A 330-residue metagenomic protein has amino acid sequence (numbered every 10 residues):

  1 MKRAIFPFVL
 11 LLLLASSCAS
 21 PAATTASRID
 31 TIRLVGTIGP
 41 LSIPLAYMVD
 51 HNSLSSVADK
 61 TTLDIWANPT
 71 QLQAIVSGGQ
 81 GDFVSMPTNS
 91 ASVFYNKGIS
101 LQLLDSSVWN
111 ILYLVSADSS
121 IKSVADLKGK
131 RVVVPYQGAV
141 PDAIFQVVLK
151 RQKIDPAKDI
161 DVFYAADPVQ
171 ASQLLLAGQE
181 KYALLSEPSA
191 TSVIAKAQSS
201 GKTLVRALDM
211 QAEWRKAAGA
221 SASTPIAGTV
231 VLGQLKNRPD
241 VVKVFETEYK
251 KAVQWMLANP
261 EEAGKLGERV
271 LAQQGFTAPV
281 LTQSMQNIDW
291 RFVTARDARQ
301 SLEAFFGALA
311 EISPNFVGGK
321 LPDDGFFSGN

Functional and structural regions predicted by a protein language model:
M1-T31: Short, low-complexity disordered leader/linker segments with a strong preference for bacterial N-terminal type II
T25-A165, K181-E187, L204-D209: Short, glycine-/small- and polar/acidic-enriched structural segments that line small-molecule recognition paths
I43-Y47, T70, A74, G78 (+13 more regions): Solvent-exposed, polar/charged alpha-helical surfaces in well-ordered, non-transmembrane soluble domains, broadly
N52, Q80, S85-T88, Y95 (+9 more regions): Sec/Tat-exported extracytoplasmic proteins
S55-A58, D209, E213-G219, W290-A298: Short, solvent-exposed loop/beta-turn-alpha elements that line the ligand-binding surface or hinge of extracytoplasmic
N89-S90, V169-G267: Pocket-lining segment of extracytoplasmic ligand-binding domains
Q234-I312: Secondary-structure end/capping motifs
E303-N330: Conserved C-terminal helix/tail region of periplasmic/extracytoplasmic solute-binding proteins
